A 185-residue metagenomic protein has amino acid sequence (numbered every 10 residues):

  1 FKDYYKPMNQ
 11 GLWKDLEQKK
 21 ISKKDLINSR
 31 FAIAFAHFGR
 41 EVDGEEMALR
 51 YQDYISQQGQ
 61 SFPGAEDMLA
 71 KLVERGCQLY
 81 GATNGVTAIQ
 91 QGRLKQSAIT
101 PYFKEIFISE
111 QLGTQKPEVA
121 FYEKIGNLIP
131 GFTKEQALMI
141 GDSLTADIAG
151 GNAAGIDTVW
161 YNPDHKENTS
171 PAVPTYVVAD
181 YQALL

Functional and structural regions predicted by a protein language model:
F1-P63: N-terminal helical cap/lid subdomain that shapes the substrate entry/recognition surface in HAD-like hydrolases
Y4, G11, S29-I33, R50 (+6 more regions): Alpha-helical elements of Rossmann-like donor-binding domains used by nucleotide-donor carbohydrate transfer enzymes
L26, G64, G85-V86, S143: Short beta->alpha linker loops
A70-V73, Y80, V86-L185: Asp-based, Mg2+/Mn2+-dependent phosphohydrolase catalytic module
